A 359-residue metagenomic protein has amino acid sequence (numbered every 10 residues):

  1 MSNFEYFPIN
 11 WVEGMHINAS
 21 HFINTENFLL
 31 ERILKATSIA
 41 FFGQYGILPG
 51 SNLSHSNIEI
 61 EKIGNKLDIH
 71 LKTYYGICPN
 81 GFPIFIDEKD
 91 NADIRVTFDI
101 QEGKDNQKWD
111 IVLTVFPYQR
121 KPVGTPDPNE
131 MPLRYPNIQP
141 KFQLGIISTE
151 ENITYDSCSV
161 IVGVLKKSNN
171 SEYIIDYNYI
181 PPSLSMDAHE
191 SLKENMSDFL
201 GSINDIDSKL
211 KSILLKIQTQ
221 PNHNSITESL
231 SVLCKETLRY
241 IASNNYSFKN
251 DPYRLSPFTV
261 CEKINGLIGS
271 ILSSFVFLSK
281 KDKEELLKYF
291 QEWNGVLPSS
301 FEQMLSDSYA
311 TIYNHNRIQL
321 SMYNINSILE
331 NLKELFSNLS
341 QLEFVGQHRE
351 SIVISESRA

Functional and structural regions predicted by a protein language model:
S2-K72, C78-P79, P83: N-terminal "first-domain core" detector
N3-E5, I86-I100: Short linear interaction motifs
L71, K108-D110, V160-V162: Extracellular structured ligand-interaction cores
K72-I77, V162-K166: Short polybasic amphipathic segments
E88-N91, G124-Q139: "Short basic amphipathic alpha-helical interaction patches in structured regions
I94-D127: Elongated alpha-helical scaffolds
M131-G266: Mixed-charge (acidic/basic) macromolecular-recognition segments
F248-A359: Extended, amphipathic alpha-helical scaffolds
